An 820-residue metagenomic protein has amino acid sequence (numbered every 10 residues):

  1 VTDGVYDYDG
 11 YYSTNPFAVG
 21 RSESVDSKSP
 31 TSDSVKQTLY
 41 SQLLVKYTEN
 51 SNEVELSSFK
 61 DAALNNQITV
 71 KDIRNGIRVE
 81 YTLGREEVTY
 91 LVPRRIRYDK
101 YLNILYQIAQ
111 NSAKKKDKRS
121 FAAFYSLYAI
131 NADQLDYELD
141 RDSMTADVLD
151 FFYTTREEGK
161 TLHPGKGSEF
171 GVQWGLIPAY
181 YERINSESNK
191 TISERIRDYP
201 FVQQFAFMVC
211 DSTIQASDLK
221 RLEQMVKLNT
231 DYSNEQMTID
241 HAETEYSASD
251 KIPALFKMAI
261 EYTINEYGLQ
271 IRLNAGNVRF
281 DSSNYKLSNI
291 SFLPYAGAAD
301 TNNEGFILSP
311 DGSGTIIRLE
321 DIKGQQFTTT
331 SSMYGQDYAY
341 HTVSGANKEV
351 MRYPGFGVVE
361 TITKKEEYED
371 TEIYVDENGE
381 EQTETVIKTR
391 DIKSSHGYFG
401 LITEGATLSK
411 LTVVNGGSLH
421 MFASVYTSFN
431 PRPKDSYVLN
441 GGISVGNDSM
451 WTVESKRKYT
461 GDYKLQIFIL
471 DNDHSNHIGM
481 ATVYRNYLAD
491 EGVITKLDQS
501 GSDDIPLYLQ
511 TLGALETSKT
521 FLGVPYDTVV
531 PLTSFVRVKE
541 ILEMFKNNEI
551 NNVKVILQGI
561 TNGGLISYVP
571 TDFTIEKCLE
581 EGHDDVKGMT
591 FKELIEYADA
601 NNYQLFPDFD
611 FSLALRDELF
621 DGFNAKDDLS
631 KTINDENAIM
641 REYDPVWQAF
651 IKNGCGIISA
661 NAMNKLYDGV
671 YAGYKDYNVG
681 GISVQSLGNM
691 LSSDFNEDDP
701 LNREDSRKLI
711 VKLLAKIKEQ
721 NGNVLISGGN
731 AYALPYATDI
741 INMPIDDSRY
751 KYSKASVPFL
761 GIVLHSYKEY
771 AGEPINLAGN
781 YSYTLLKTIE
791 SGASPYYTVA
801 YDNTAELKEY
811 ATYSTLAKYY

Functional and structural regions predicted by a protein language model:
V1-T528, K539-N548, N552-V553: Carbohydrate-recognition beta-sandwich/jelly-roll modules in extracellular/periplasmic carbohydrate-active proteins
D3, D7, N66, V70 (+7 more regions): Active-site-proximal substrate-binding groove within the catalytic cores of carbohydrate-active enzymes
Y81-L83, A275, P294, L557-G559 (+3 more regions): Glycine-rich, histidine-containing beta strand-loop boundary motifs that form or position
N303, Q510-L512, V555-I560, L725-G728 (+1 more regions): A generic structural motif
L470, H474, T528-P531, P700-E704 (+1 more regions): Hydrophobic alpha-helical scaffolding
G501-K665, N689-S693: Aromatic-lined carbohydrate-binding/catalytic grooves of carbohydrate-active enzymes
F545, Q685, T788: Hydrophobic, well-ordered secondary-structure elements that form the walls of internal hydrophobic environments
N552-K554, Q604-F606, G680-S683, N723-L725: Structural preference for beta-strand elements that scaffold enzyme active sites
